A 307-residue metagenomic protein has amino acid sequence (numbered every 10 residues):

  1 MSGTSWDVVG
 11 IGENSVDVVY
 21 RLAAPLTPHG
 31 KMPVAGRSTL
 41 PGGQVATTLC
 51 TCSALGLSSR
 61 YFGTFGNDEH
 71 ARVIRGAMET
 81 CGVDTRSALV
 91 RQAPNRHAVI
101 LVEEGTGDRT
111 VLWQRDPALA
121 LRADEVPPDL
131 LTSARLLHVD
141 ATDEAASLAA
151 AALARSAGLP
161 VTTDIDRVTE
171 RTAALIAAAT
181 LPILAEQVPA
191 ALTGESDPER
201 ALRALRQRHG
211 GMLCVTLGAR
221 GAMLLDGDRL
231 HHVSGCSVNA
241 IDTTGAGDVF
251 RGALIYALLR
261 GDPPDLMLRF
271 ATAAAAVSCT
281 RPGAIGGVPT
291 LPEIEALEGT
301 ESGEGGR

Functional and structural regions predicted by a protein language model:
M1-F62, A71-R72, T80, R307: Glycine-rich phosphate/adenosyl-contacting loop at the front of the ribokinase-like
M1-N14, R75-V90, E103-H231: Ribokinase/PfkB-type carbohydrate-kinase core domain
M1-V9, P33, E170, P198-R307: Conserved phosphate-binding/catalytic region of the ribokinase-like
S53, R155, L259: Gly/Ala-rich phosphate-binding loop of Rossmann-like dinucleotide-binding domains, activating on the conserved
A93-R96: Short acidic/glycine-enriched loop/turn segments that link adjacent beta-strands
